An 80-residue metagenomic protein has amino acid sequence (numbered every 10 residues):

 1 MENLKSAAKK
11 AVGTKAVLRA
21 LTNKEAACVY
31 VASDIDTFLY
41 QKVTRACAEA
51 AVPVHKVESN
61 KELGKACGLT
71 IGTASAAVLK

Functional and structural regions predicted by a protein language model:
M1-A27, D34-Y40: Ribosome large-subunit tunnel/peptidyl-transferase-proximal elements
T14, S33-D34, A74, K80: Fold-independent oxyanion-binding glycine-rich loops and adjacent beta-strand/coil segments at enzyme active sites
E25-C28, T73-S75: Short, surface-exposed beta-edge/turn micro-motifs
V31-A32, H55: Small/polar loops that bind or transfer phosphate-bearing groups
Y40-Q41, A66: Short glycine-/acidic-enriched loop or helix-start segments at secondary-structure transitions that form or flank
V43-A48: A generic structural signal for well-ordered alpha-helical segments
A50-K80: C-terminal structural segments of small proteins and small subunits
